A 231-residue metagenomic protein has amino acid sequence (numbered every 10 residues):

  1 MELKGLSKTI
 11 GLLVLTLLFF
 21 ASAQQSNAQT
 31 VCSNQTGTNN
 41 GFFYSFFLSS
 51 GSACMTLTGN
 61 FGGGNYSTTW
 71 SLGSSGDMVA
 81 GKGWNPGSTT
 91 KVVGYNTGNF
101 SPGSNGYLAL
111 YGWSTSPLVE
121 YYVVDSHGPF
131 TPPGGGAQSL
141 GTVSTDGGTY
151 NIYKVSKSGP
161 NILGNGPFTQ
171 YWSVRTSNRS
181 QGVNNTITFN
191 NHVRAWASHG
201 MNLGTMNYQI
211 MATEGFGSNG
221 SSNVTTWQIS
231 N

Functional and structural regions predicted by a protein language model:
E2-G11: Bacterial N-terminal signal peptides that target proteins for export
G11-A21: Bacterial N-terminal signal peptides
S22-A28: Sec/Tat signal peptide C-region and signal peptidase I cleavage site
Q29-G81: N-terminal segment immediately downstream of the Sec signal-peptide cleavage site in secreted/extracellular proteins
M78-T145: Extracellular-facing segments of soluble proteins and assemblies that are Gly/Ser/Thr-biased and enriched in aromatics
T97-S104, W113-S116, S177, I210-S221: Short, flexible beta-strand-to-coil junctions
S116-Q181: An exposed acidic His-Trp-rich patch
G182-N231: Long, compositionally biased interface segments
